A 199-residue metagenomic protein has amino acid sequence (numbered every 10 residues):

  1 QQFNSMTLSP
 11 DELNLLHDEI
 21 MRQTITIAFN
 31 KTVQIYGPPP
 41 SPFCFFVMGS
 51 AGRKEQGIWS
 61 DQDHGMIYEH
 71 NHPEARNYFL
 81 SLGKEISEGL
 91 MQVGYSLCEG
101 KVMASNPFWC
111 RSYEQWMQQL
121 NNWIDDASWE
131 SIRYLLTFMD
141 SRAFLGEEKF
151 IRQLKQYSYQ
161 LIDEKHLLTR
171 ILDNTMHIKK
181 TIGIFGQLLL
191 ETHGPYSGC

Functional and structural regions predicted by a protein language model:
Q1-C199: A nucleotide- and high-energy phosphate-metabolite-utilizing enzyme signature
